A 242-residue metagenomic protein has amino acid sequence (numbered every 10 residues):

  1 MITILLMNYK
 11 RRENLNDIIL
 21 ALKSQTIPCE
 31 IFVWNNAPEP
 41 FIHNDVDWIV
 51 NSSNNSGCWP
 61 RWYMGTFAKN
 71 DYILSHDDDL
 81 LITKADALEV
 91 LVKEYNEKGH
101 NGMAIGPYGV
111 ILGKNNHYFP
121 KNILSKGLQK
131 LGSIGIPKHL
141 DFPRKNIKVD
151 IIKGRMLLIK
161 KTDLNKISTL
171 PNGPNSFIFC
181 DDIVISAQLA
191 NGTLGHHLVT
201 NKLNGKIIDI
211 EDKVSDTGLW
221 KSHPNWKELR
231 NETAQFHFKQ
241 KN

Functional and structural regions predicted by a protein language model:
M1-L20: N-proximal low-complexity "stem/linker" segments adjacent to membrane-targeting elements
E13-I18, N146, L170-N242: C-terminal catalytic/acceptor-binding lobe
L20-C29: Short, acidic, metal-binding catalytic loop of nucleotide-sugar glycosyltransferases
W62-Y72: Active-site nucleotide-sugar/metal-binding loop of Leloir-type enzymes
N70-L81: Short beta-strand-to-loop acidic/aromatic patch adjacent to the donor-nucleotide binding site
A85-G109: Conserved donor-nucleotide/metal-binding helix-loop-beta segment in metal-dependent transferases, i.e., the alpha-helix
M103-N122: Short beta-strand-to-loop element that shapes/binds the nucleotide-sugar donor at the catalytic cleft/hinge
H139-I159, F177: A recurrent flexible, glycine/aromatic-enriched loop bordering the glycosyltransferase active site that acts as
